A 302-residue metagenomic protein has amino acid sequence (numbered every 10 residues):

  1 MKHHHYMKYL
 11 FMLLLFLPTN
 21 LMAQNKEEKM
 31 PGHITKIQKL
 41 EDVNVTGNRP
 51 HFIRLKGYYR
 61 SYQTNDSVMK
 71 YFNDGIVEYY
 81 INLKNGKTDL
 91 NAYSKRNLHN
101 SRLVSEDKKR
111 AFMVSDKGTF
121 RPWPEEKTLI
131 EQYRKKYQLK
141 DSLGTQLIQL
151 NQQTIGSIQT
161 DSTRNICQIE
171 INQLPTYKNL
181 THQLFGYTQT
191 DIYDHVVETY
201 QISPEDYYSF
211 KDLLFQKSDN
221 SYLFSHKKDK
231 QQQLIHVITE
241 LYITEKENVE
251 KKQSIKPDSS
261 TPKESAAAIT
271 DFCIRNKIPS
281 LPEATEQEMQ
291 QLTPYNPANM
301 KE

Functional and structural regions predicted by a protein language model:
M1-K29: Bacterial Sec-dependent N-terminal signal peptides
N25-E302: Surface-exposed, low-complexity/disordered segments and acidic/polar micro-motifs at processing/linker regions
